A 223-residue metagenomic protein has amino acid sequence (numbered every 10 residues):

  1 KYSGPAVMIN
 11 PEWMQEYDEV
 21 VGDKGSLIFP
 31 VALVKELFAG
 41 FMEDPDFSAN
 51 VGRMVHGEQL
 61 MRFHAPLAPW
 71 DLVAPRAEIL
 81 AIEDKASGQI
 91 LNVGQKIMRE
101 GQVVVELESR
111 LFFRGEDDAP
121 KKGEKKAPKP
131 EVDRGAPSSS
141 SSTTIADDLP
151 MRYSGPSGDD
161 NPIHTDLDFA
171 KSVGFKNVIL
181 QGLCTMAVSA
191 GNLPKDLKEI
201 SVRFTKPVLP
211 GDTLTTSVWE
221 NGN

Functional and structural regions predicted by a protein language model:
K1-E58, D118-K125, P130-P194: Hot-dog-fold acyl-thioester-processing enzymes
G4, E106, L197-E199: Hydrophobic residues on conserved beta-strands that form the core of alpha/beta folds
G25, S87-Q89, D196-I200: Short, surface-exposed helix-loop/turn micro-motifs enriched in polar/charged residues
E58-I145, F204-P210, T215-N223: HotDog/MaoC-like acyl-thioester-processing domains
M186, N192-L193, E199-I200, F204-D212: Beta-strand-rich recognition/accessory modules
